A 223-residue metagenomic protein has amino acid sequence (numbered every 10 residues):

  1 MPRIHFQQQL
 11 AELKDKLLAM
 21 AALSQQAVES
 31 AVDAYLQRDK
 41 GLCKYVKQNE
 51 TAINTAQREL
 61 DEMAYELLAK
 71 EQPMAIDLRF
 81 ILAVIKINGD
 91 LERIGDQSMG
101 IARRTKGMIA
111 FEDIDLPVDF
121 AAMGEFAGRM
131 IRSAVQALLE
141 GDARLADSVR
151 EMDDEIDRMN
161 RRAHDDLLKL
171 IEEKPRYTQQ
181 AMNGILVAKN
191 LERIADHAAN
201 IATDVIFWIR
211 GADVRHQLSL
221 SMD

Functional and structural regions predicted by a protein language model:
M1-D223: Cytosolic, long alpha-helical scaffolding segments
